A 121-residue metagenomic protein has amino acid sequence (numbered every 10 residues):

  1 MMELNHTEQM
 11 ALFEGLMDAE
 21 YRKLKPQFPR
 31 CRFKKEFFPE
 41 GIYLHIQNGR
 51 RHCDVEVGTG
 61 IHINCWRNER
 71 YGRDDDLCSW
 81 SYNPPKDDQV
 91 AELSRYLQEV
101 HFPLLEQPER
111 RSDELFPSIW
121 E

Functional and structural regions predicted by a protein language model:
M1-N48, Y71-V90, F102, Q107-E121: Negatively charged, low-complexity tracts enriched in Asp/Glu with abundant Ser/Thr
F13, M17, T59-I63, L97-H101: Extended low-polarity, hydrophobic cluster-rich segments
Q47-G72: Long, continuous compositionally biased terminal/linker segments
H62-R67, D87-L93: Short, surface-exposed linear segments at secondary-structure transitions and domain or protein termini
